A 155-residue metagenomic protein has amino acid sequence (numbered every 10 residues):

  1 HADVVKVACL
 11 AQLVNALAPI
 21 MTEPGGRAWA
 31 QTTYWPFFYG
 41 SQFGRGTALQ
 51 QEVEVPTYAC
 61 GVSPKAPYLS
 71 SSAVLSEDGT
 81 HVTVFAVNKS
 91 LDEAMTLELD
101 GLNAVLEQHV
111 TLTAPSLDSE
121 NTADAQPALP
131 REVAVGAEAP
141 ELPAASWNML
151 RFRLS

Functional and structural regions predicted by a protein language model:
H1-S71, T80: Aromatic/acidic polysaccharide-binding cleft in carbohydrate-active enzymes
A8, F37, V84, H109 (+1 more regions): Conserved, mostly hydrophobic/aromatic
C9-Q12, M21-P24, E52-V53, A86-N88 (+3 more regions): Active-site proximal loops enriched in glycine and acidic residues that flank catalytic Cys/His/Asp and coordinate
V14-I20, L91-M95, S116-E120: Flexible loop/turn segments at secondary-structure boundaries
Q51-T57, D78-T80, L129-A139, S146: Ser/Thr- and Asn-enriched, surface-exposed coil loops between beta-strands
K65-N103, H109, N148-R151: Carbohydrate-binding surface patches
L102-A144: Acidic, Ser/Thr/Pro-rich beta/coil linker or hinge segments at domain junctions
P140-S155: Beta-strand-rich recognition/accessory modules
